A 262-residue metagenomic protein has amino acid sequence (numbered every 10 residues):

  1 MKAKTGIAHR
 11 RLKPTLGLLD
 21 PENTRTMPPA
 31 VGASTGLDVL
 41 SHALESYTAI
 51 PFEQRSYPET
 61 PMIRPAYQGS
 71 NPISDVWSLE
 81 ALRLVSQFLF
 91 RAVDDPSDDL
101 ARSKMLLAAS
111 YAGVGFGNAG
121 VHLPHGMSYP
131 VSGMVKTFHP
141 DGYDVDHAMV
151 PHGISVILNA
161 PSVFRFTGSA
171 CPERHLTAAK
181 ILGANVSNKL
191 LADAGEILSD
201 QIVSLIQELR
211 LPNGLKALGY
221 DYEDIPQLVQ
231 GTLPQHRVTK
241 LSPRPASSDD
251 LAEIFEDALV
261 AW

Functional and structural regions predicted by a protein language model:
M1-A66, A170-I181: A glycine/threonine-rich phosphate-anchoring loop and its flanking beta-alpha core in nucleotide/phosphate-binding
S34-S41, S103-L106, I154-P161, P226 (+1 more regions): Non-catalytic, well-ordered alpha-helical scaffold segments
S41, E45, S86, F90 (+1 more regions): Amphipathic, well-packed alpha-helical segments that form the structural scaffold of globular domains
F52-E196, D200-Q201: Active-site segments that bind and position negatively charged phosphate/pyrophosphate groups
A178-W262: C-terminal charged capping/lid subdomain of soluble metabolic enzymes
